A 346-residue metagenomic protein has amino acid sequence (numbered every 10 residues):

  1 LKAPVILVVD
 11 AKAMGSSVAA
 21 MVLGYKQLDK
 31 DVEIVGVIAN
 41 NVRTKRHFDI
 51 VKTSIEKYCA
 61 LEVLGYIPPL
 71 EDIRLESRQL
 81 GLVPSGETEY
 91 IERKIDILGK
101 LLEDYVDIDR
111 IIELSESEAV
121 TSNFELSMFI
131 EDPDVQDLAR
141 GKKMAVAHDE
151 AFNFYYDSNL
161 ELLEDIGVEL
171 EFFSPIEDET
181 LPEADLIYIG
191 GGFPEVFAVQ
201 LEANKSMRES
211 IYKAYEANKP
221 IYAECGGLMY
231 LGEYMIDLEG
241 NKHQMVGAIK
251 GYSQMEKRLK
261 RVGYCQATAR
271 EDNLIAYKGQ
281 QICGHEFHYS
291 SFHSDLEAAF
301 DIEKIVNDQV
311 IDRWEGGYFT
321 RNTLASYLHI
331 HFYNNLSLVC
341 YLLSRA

Functional and structural regions predicted by a protein language model:
L1-K12: Inter-motif core of Ras-like GTPase G domains
K2-A3, V35, D185: Conserved acidic residues
A3, L61, E216-P220: A short helix->loop->beta-strand "cap" motif at the edges of active sites that frequently abuts
I6-V8, I38, A145, Y188-G190 (+1 more regions): Structural motif
G15-D134: Internal gly/pro-rich beta-alpha loop/helix module that stabilizes soluble enzyme cofactors or their anionic handles
Y105, D137-R140, F152-L162, E169-L170 (+2 more regions): C-terminal and late-domain segments of enzyme folds
V135-Q136, R140-K205, E209-E216: Phosphate-binding active sites in nucleotide-utilizing proteins
L170, P194-L274: Cysteine-nucleophile active-site neighborhood
